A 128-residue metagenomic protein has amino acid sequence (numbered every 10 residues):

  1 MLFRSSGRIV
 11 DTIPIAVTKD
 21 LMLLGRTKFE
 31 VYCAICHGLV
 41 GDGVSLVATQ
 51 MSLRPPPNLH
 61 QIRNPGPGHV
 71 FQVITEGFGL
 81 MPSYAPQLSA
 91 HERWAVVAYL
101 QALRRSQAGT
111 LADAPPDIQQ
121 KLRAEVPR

Functional and structural regions predicted by a protein language model:
M1-K28, Q120-R128: Electrostatic cytochrome c docking/interface patches
R4, R8-D11, A34, T49 (+2 more regions): Amphipathic, alpha-helical segments enriched in basic
G7-R8, E30, L39-D42, L46-V47 (+3 more regions): Flexible coil segments in periplasmic/lumen-exposed cytochrome c-class electron-transfer proteins
K19-D42, T75-E76, V96: Sequence/structural segment immediately N-terminal to covalent heme-attachment motifs in c-type and related
L24, N58, H69: Amphipathic alpha-helical recognition patches that constitute DNA-binding helices
I62-G77: Short Fe-S-cluster ligation motifs
